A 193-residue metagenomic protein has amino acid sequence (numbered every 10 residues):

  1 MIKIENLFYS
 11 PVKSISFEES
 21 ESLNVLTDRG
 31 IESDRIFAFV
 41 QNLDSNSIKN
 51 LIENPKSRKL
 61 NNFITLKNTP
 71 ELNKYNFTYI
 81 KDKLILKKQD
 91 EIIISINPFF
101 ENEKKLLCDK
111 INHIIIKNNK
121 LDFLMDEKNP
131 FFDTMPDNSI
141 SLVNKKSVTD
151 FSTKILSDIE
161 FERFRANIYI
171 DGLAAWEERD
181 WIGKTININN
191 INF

Functional and structural regions predicted by a protein language model:
M1-W181, N187-I188: Electropositive, beta-rich accessory/interaction domains or terminal extensions that provide binding surfaces
F193: Conserved phosphate-interacting/catalytic interface
